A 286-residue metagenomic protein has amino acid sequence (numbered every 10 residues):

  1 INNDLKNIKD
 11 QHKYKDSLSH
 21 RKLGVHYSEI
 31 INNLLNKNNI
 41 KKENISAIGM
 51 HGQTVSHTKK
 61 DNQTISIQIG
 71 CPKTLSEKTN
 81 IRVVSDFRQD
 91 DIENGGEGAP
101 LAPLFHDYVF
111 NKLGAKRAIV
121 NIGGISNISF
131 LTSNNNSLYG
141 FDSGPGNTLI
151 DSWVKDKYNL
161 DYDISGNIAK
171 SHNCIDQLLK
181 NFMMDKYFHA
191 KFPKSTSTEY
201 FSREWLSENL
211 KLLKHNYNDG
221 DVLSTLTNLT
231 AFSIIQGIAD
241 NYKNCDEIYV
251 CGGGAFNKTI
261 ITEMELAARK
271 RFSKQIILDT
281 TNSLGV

Functional and structural regions predicted by a protein language model:
I1-S17, S137-L138: Short glycine-rich, Thr/Ser-proximal phosphate-binding strand/loop in the N-terminal lobe of ATP-dependent enzymes
Q11-P72: Short beta-strand-loop/turn "lid" adjacent to the catalytic site in phosphate-handling enzymes
K41-N44, L113-A115, Y242-D246: Short helix-loop-beta connector
S46-A47, A118, D221, E247: Structural motif
V55, D246-A267: Glycine-rich phosphate-binding loops at beta-strand->alpha-helix junctions
K59-S66, E77, I81-D161: Phosphate-binding/catalytic loop of phosphoryl-transfer enzymes
Y139-A231, I235: Conserved ATP-utilizing enzyme core subdomain
A268-V286: Conserved phosphate-binding/catalytic loops in two-lobed NTP-binding clefts
